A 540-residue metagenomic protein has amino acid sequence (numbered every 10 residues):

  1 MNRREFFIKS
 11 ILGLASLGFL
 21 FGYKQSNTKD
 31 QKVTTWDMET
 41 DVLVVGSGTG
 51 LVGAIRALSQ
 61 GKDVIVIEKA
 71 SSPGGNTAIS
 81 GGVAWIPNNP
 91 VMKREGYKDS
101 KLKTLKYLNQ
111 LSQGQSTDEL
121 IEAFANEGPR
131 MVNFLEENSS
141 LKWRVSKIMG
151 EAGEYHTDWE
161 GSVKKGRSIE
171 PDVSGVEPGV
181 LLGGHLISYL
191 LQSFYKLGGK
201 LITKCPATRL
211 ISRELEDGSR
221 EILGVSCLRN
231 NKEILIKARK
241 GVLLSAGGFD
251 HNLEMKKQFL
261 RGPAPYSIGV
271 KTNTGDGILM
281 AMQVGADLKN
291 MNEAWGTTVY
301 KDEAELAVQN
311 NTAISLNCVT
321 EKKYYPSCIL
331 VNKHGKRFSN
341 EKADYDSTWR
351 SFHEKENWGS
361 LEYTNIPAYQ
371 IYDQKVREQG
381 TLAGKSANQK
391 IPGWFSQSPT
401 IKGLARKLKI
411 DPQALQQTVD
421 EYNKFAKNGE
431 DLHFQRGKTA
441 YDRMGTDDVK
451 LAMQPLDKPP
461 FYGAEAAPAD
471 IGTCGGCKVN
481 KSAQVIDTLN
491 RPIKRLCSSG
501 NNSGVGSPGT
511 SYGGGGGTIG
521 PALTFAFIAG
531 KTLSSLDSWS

Functional and structural regions predicted by a protein language model:
E5-Q25, L415: N-terminal export signals
M38-T40, N231-G241: Core beta-strand elements of the Rossmann-like FAD/NAD(P) dinucleotide-binding domain in flavoenzyme oxidoreductases
V42-I65: N-terminal Rossmann-like FAD-binding beta1-loop-alpha1 element of flavoenzymes
Q60-T77: Glycine-rich FAD pyrophosphate-binding loop
A125-E233, L253-E254, K301-D302, A426-P455: Conserved redox-cofactor binding core of oxidoreductases
K237-A307, I519-I528: Glycine-rich loop(s) and the adjacent beta-strand/alpha-helix scaffold that form part
I278-M280, A286-I410: An anion/pyrophosphate-binding glycine-rich loop and adjacent beta-alpha core in soluble alpha-beta enzymes
A414-G506, T510: A glycine-rich dinucleotide-binding beta-alpha-beta segment and adjacent secondary-structure elements that constitute
